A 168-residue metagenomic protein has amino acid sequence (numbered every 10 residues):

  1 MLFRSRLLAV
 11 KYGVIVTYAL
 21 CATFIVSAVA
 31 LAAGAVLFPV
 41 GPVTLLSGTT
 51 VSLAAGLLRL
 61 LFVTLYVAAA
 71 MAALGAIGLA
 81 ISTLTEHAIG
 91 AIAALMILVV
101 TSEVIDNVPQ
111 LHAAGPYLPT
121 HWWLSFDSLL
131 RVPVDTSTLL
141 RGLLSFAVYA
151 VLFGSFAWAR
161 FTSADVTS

Functional and structural regions predicted by a protein language model:
S5, I89-G90: Residues that define the loop-to-transmembrane-helix transition and helix capping in multi-pass membrane transporters
S5-L8, F161: Alpha-helix N-cap/helix-start motif at helix boundaries, enriched for small hydrophobics
A9-G75, L79, L124-V148: Secretory targeting signals
I25, V29-A33, L37, I77 (+7 more regions): Alpha-helical membrane-inserting segments
V43-V51, A91-A159: Terminal transmembrane helical anchor/hairpin motif
T162-S168: Short cytosolic juxtamembrane segments of multi-pass membrane proteins
